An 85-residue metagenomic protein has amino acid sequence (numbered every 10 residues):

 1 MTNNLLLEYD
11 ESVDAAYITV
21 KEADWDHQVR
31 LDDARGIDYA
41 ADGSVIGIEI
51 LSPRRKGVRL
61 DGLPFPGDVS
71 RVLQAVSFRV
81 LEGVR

Functional and structural regions predicted by a protein language model:
M1-R85: Small, basic N-terminal interaction modules of short regulatory proteins
